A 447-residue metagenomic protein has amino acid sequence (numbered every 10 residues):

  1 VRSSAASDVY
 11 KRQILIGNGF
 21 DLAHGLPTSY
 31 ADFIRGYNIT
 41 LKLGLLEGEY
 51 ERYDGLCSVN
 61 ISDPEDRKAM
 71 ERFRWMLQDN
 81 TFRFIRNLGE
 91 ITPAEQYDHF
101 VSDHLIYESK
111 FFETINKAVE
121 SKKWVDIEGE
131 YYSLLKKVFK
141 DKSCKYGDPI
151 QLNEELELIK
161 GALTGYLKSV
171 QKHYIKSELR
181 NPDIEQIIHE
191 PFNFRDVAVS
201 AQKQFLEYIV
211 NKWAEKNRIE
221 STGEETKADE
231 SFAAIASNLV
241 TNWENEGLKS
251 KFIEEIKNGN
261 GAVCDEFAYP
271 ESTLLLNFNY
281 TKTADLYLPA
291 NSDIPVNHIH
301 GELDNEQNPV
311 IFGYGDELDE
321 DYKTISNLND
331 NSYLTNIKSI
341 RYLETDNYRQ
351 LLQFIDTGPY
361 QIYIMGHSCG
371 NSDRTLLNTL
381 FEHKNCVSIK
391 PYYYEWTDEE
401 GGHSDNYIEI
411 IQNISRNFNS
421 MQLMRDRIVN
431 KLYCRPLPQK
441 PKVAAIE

Functional and structural regions predicted by a protein language model:
V1-Y10: Single conserved hydrophobic/aromatic residue that forms the stacking wall/gate of nucleotide- or nucleobase-binding
V9, P27-Y37, A290-I294, N378-L380 (+1 more regions): Short secondary-structure boundary/capping segments
I16-N18, L276-Y280, I299-G301, I364-N371 (+1 more regions): Short His-Asn-centered micro-motif
G19, E49-Y50, Y280, L303 (+1 more regions): Short beta-alpha junction loops
A23-T28, A284-A290, N308-I311, S372-N378 (+1 more regions): A short acidic (Asp/Glu
Y37-R67: Conserved phosphoryl-transfer catalytic core
L56-Y342: Extended, H/D-rich, highly charged conserved domains that either
K323-I355, Y360, N371, T375-H383 (+1 more regions): C-terminal regions of proteins
